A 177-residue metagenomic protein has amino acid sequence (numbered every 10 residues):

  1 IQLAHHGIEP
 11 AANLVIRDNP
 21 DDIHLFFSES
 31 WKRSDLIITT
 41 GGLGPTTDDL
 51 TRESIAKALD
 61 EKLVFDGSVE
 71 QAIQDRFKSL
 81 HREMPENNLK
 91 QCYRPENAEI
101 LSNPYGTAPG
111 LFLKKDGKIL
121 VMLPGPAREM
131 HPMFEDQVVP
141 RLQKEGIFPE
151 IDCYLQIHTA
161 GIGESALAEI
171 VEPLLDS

Functional and structural regions predicted by a protein language model:
I1-D18: Glycine-rich phosphate/diphosphate-binding loop of Rossmann-like nucleotide-binding domains
R17-S28: Structural motif
P20-D22, P45-D49: Short active-site-adjacent helix-start/loop capping segments
S28-T39: Short, structured active-site "lid" loops
K32, D49-G146: Proline/glycine-rich low-complexity loops and linkers
T39-T47, P124-G125: Glycine-rich beta-strand-to-loop/alpha-helix junction loops that act as flexible
G146-G163: Short glycine-/aliphatic-rich beta-strand segments at the starts of folded cytosolic domains
G161-S177: Short amphipathic alpha-helix segments
